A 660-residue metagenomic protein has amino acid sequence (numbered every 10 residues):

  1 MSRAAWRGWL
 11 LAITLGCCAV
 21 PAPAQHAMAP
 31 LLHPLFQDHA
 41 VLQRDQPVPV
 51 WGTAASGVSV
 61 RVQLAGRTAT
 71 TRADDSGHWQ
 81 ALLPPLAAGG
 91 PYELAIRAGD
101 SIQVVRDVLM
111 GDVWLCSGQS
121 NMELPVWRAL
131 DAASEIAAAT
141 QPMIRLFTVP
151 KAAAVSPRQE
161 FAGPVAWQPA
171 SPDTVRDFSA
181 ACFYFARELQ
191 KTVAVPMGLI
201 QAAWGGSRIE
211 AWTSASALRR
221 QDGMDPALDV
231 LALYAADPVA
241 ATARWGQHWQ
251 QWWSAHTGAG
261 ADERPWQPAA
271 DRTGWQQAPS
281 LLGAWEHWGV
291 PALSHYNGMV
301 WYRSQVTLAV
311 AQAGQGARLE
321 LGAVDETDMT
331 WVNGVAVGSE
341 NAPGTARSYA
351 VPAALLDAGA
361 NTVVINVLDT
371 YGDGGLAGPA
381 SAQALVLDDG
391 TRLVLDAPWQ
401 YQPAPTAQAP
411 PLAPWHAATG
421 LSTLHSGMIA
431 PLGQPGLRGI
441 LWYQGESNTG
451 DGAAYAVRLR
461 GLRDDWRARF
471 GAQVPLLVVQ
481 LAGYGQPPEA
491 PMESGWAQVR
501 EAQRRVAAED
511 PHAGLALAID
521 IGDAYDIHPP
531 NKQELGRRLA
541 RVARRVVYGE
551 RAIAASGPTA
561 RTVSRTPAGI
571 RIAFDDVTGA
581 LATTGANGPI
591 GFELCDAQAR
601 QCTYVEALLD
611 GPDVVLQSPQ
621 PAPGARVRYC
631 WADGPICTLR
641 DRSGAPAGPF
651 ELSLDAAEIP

Functional and structural regions predicted by a protein language model:
A29, L35-M110, Y371-D373, A597: Ser/Thr-rich low-complexity repeats and stalk/linker segments
P34-D38, Y296-A309, R347-Y349: Short beta-strands within extracellular/lumenal beta-sheet-rich domains
Q43-Q46, L293-N297, E534, R541 (+1 more regions): Surface beta-strand/loop "capping" patches
W51, W275-Q276, V306-G334, V363-I365: Aromatic-lined ligand-binding clefts that engage carbohydrates, nucleic acids, or primary amines
G66-G89, T330-A382: Beta-strand-rich ligand-recognition modules
G90-G99, T362-I365, A625-W631: Short, aromatic- and glycine-rich surface loops/edge beta-strands on solvent-exposed regions
I102-P169, I200-V290, A360-L437: An acidic-aromatic loop/edge-strand motif
G569-R571, D576-P660: C-terminal beta-sandwich/jelly-roll accessory domains of carbohydrate-active enzymes
